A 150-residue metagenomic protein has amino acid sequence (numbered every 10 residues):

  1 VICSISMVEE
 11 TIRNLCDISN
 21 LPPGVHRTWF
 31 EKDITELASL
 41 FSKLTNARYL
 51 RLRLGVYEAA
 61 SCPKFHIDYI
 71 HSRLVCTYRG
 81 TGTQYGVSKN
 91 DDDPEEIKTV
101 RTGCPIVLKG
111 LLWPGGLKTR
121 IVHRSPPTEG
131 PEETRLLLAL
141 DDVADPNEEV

Functional and structural regions predicted by a protein language model:
V1-R53: A glycine-rich, hydrophobic loop/mini-helix early in the fold
I34, A38-L40, L54-V56, Y78 (+2 more regions): Active-site environment of non-heme Fe oxygenases that use a 2-His-1-carboxylate facial triad
A38-S42, K64, S72, R124-P127: Intrinsically disordered, low-complexity boundary segments flanking structured domains
L44-N46, Y57, Y69, L117 (+1 more regions): A generic structural signal for short, solvent-exposed coil/turn residues that cap or connect secondary-structure
Y49-R51, H71-L74, G80, R135-L137: Extracellular structured ligand-interaction cores
R51-G55, C76, V107-L108, A139: A structural signal for short, well-ordered beta-strand segments and their strand-loop junctions that often border
A59-G110: Catalytic core of non-heme Fe(II) oxygenases with the double-stranded beta-helix
P94-V150: Catalytic core of Fe(II)/2-oxoglutarate
